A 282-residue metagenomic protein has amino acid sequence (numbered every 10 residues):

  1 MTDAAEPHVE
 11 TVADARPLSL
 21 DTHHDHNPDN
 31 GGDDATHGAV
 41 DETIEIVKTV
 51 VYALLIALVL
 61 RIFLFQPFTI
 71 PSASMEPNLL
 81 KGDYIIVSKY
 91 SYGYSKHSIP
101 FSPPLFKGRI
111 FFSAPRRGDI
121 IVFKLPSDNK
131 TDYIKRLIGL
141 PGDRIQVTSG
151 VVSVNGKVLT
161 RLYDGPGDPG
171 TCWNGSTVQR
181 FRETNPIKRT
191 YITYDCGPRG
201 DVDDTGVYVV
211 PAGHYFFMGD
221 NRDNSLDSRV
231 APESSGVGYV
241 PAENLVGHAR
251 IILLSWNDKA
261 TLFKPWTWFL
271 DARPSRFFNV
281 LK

Functional and structural regions predicted by a protein language model:
T2-E42, F63, F68-T69, S74-K282: Soluble "head" domains of membrane/secretory-pathway proteins
E45-F65: Hydrophobic membrane-insertion alpha-helices, especially the h-region of bacterial N-terminal signal peptides
